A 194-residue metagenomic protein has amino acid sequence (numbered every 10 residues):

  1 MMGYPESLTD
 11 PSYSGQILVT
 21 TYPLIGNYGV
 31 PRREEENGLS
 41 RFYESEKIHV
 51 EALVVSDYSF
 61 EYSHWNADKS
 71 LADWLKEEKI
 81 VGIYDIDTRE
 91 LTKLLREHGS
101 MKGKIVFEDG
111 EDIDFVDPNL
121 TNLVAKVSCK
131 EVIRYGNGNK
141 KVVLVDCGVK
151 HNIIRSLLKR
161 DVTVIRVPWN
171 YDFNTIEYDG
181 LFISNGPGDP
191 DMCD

Functional and structural regions predicted by a protein language model:
M1-N174, P190: RNA-binding accessory domains that recognize and position tRNA/RNA substrates
Y178-D179, S184-D194: Cysteine-nucleophile active-site neighborhood
